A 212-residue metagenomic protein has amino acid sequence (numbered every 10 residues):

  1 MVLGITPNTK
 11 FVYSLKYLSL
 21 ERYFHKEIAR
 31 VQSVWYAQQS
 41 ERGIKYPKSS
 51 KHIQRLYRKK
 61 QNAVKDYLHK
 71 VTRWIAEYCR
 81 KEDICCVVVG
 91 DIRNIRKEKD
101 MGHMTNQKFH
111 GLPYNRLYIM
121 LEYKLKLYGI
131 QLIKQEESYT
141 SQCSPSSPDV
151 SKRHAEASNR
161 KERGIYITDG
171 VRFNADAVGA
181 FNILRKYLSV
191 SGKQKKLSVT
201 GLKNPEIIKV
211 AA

Functional and structural regions predicted by a protein language model:
M1-A212: Positively charged, helix-rich recognition surfaces that bind polyanionic ligands
